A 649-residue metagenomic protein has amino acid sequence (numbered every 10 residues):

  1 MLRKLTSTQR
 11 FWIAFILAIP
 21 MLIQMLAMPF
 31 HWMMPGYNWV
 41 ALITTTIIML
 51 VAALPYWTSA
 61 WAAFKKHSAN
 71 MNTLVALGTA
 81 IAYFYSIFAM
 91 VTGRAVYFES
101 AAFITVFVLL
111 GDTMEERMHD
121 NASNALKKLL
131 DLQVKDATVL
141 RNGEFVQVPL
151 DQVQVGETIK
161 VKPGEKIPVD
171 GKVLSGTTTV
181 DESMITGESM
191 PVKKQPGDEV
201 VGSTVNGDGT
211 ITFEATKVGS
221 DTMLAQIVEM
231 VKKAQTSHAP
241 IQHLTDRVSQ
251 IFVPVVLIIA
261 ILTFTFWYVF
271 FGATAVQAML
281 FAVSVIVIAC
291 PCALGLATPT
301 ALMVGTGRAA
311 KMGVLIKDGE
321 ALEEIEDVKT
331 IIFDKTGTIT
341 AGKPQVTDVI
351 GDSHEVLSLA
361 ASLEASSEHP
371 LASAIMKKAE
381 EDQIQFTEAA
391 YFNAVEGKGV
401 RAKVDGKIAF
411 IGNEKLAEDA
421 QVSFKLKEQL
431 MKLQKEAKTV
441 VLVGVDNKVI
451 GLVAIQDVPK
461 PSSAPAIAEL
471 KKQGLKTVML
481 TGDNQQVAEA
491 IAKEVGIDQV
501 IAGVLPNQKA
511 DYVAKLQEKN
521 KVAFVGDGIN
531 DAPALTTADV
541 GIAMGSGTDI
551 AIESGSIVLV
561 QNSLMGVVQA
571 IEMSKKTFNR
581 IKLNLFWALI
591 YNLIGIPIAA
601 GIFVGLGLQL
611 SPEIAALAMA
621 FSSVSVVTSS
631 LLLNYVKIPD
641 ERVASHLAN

Functional and structural regions predicted by a protein language model:
M1, M21, W32-A41, T45-N142 (+7 more regions): Actuator/coupling domain of P-type ATPases
M1-G36, L50, K128, G143-Q147 (+5 more regions): Flexible metal-binding regulatory segments at protein termini and peripheral loops
A18, A60, F84, M118 (+31 more regions): Residue-level signature of catalytic and energy-coupling elements of molecular machines, predominantly ATP/GTP-dependent
T45-Y56, A62-K66, T73, A80 (+7 more regions): Hydrophobic alpha-helical transmembrane segments
E320-D348, L535: Asp-based phosphoryl-transfer active-site loop
P344-A361, A464, D539-D549: Basic, amphipathic juxtamembrane/active-site segments that coordinate anionic phosphate or diphosphate groups
L371, E380-A490, L505: Signature of the cytosolic headpiece of P-type E1-E2 ATPases
V404-G406, V445-L583, A648-N649: Conserved ATP-binding TGD loop and adjacent catalytic N/P-domain core of P-type ATPases
